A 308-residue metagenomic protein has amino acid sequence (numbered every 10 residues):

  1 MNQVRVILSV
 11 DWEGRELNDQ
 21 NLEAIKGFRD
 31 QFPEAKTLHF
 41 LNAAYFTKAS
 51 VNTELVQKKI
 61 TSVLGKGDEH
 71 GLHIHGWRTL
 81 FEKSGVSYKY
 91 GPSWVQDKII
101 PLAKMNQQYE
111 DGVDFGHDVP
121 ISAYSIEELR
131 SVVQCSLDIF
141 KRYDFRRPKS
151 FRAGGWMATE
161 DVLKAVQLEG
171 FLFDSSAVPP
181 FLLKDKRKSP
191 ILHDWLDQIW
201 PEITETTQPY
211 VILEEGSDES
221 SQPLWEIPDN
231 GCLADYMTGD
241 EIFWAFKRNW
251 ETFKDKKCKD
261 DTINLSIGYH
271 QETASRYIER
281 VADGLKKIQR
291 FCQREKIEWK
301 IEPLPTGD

Functional and structural regions predicted by a protein language model:
M1-E69, G76-R78, R142: Active-site beta->alpha N-cap acidic-glycine motif
V6-V10, T37-H39, H70-H73, K149-F151 (+3 more regions): Hydrophobic faces of well-ordered beta-strands that scaffold small-molecule active sites in alpha/beta enzyme cores
E13-N21, A43-V56, R78-E82, R152-E160 (+5 more regions): Acidic-and-aromatic substrate-binding clefts and catalytic sites of carbohydrate-active enzymes
I25-E34, S50-H73, G85-Q96, Q167 (+2 more regions): Acidic (Asp/Glu)-rich catalytic clusters
R29-K36, D111-W156, K256-G268: CE4/NodB-like, metal-dependent polysaccharide N-deacetylase domain that modifies extracellular/periplasmic N-acetylated
F32, T37, I242-D308: C-terminal domain-boundary segment and adjacent tail
L80, R152-D261: Active-site-adjacent pocket scaffolds in enzyme catalytic domains
Y88-I121: Aromatic- and acidic-residue-enriched carbohydrate-binding clefts of CAZyme catalytic domains
